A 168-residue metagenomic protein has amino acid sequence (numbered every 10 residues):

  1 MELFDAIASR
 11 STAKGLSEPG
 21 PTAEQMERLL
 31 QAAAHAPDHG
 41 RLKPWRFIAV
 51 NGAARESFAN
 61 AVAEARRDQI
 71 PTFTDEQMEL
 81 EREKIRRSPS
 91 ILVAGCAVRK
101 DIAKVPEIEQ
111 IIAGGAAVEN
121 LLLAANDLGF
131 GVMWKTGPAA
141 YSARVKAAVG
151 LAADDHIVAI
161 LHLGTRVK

Functional and structural regions predicted by a protein language model:
M1-R87: N-terminal amphipathic, basic helical "cap/leader" segment at the start of enzyme domains
A6, I91-V93, I160-H162: Conserved hydrophobic/aromatic beta-strand scaffold that supports enzyme active sites
A33, L92, V98-A147: Small-aliphatic-rich amphipathic alpha-helix that forms the alpha element of a beta-alpha
I48-V50, L92-G95: Short, conserved beta-strand edge motifs with alternating hydrophobic and charged residues
G52, A59, R144-V145, L151-A152: Short Asp/Glu-rich motifs
A63-F73, A103-E109, V149: Short, surface-exposed loop/helix-turn segments at secondary-structure junctions that function as lids/hinges flanking
P89-I91, G131, H156-V158: Structural motif
V149-K168: A glycine-rich helix N-cap at a beta->alpha junction
